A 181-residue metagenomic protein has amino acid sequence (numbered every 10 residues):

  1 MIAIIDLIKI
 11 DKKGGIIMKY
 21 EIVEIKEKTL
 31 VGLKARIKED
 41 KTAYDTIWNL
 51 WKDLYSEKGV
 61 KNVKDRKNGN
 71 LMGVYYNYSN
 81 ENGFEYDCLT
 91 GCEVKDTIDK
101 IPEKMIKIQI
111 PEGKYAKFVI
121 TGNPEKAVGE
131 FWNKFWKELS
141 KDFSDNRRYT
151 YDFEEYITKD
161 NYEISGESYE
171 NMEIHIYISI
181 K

Functional and structural regions predicted by a protein language model:
I2-K181: A solvent-exposed interaction/effector surface
